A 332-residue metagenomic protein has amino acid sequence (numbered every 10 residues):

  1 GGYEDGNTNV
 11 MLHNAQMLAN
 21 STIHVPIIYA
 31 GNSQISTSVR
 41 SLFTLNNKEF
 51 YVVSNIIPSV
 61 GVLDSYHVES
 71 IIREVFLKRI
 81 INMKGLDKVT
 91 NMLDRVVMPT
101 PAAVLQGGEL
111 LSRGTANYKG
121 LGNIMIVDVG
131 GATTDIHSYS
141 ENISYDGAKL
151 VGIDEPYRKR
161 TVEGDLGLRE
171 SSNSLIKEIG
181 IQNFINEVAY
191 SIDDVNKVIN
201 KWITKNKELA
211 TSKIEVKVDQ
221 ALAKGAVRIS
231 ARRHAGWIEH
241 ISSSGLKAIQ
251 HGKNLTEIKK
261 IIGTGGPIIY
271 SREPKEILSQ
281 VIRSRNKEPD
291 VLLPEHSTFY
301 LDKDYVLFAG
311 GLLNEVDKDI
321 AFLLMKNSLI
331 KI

Functional and structural regions predicted by a protein language model:
G1-I124, E215-L222, A226, H234 (+2 more regions): Nucleotide/phosphate-binding catalytic cleft detector across ATP-hydrolyzing and phosphate-transferring enzymes
E4-D5, T133-T134, G167-E170, I268-I269: Short, flexible micro-motifs
G6-T8, S38, D135-S138, S144-A148 (+2 more regions): Short helix/loop capping segments that flank catalytic or ligand/cofactor-binding pockets
V97-P99, G147-I229, E295-D304, G310 (+1 more regions): Glycine-rich phosphate-binding loop plus the immediately following alpha-helix
I126-V129, T134-Y139: Short beta-strand scaffold segments in enzyme catalytic cores
H137, R228-R232: Short, well-ordered amphipathic alpha-helices
S144-V151, A321-L324: Short, well-ordered strand-loop elements centered on a beta-strand within folded domains, enriched for acidic residues
